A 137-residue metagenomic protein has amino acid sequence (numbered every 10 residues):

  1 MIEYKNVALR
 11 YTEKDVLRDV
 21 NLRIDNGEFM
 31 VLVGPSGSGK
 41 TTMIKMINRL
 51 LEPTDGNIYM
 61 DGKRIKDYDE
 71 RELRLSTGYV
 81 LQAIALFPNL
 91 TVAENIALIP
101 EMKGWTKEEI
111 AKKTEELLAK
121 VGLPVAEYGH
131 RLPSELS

Functional and structural regions predicted by a protein language model:
V33-P35: The feature captures the beta-strand-to-loop junction immediately N-terminal to the Walker
N48: Helix-to-loop junction immediately C-terminal to a conserved catalytic motif
G56-R64, L73, K113: Conserved ABC transporter NBD signature motif
R64-G78, M102: ABC ATPase NBD coupling module
A93-E101, A111, E115: Short helical segment in ABC ATPase nucleotide-binding domains corresponding to the A-loop/adjacent helical element
E108-E127: Conserved ABC ATPase "signature" region
R131-L136: Conserved ABC ATPase signature
